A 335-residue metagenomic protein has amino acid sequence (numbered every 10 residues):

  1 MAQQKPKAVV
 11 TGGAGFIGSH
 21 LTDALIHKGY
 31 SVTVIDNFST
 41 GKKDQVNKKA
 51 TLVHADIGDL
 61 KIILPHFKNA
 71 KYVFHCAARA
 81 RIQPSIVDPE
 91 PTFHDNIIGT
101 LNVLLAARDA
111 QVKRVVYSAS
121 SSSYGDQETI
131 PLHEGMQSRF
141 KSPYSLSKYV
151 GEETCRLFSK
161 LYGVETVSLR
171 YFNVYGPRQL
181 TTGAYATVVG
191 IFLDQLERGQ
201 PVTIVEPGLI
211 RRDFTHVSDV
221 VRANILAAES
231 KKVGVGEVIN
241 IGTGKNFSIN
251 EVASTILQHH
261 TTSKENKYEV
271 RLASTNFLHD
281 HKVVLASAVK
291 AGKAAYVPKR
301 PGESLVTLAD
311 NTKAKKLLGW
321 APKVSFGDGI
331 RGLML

Functional and structural regions predicted by a protein language model:
M1-V174, S218-V221, A228, F247-I249 (+1 more regions): N-terminal Rossmann-like NAD(P)+-binding domain of SDR-like oxidoreductases, especially those catalyzing
S39, A78, T182, K231-K232 (+1 more regions): Flexible interhelical turns and helix-capping residues at alpha-helix boundaries within structured domains
I57, Q137, G176, L209 (+1 more regions): Residues that form or immediately flank small-molecule/cofactor binding pockets and catalytic motifs
V150, T154, F158, V188 (+3 more regions): Hydrophobic alpha-helix immediately C-terminal to the catalytic Tyr-X-X-X-Lys motif of short-chain
T181-V188: Conserved catalytic loops of nucleotide-sugar-dependent glycosyltransferases that act on lipid-linked
E197-L335: C-terminal substrate-binding subdomain of Rossmann-fold SDR/epimerase-dehydratase oxidoreductases
